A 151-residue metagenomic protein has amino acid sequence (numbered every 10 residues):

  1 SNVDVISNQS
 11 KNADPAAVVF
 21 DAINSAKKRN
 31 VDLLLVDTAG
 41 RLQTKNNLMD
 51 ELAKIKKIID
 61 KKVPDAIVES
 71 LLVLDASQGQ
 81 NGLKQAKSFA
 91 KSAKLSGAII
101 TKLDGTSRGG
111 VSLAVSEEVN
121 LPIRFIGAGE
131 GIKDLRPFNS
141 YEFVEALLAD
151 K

Functional and structural regions predicted by a protein language model:
S1-E69, A93, T106, G110 (+1 more regions): Nucleotide-state-sensitive switch-loop elements of NTP-binding domains
A16, G79-Q80, I99, G129: Mixed-charge, polar/low-complexity N-terminal
A39, A76-S77, L103: Conserved Walker B
N46-D50, L72-N81, K87-S88: P-loop NTPase motor core
I55-K57, G82-I99: Active-site/ligand-binding-proximal alpha/beta "capping" segment
I99-I100, R108: Conserved catalytic-core segments of large NTP-driven translation/proteostasis enzymes
